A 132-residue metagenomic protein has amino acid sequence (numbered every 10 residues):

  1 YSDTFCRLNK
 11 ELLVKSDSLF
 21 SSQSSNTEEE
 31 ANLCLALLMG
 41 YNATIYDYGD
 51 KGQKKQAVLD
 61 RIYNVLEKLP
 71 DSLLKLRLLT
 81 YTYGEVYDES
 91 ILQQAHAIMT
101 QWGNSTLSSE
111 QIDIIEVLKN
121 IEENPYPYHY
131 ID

Functional and structural regions predicted by a protein language model:
Y1, S24-Y46, P70-E85, I112-N124: Amphipathic alpha-helical repeat scaffolds of TPR domains
Y1-R7: Long, hydrophobic N-terminal alpha-helical segment
S2, S16-S25, S72, S90 (+1 more regions): Generic serine detector
R7-S21, Y48-E67, S90-G103, H129-D132: Alpha-helical repeat scaffolds
A97-D132: Terminal, low-structured helical/coil segments at or just beyond the last alpha-helical repeat
